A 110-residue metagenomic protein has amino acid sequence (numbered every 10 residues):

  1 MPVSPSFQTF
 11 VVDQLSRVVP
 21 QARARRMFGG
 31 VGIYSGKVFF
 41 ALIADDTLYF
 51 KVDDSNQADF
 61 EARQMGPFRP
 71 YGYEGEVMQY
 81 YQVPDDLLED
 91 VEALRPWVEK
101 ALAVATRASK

Functional and structural regions predicted by a protein language model:
M1-K110: Charge-dense, helix-prone N-terminal extensions
